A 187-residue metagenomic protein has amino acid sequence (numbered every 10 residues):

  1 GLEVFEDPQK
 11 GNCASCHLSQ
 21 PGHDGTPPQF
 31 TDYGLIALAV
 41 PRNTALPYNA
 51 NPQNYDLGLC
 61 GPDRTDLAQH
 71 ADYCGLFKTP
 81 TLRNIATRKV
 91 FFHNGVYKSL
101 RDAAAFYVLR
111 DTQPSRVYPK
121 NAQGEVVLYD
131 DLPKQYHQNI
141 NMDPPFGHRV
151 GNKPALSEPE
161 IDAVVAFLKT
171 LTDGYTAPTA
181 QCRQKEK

Functional and structural regions predicted by a protein language model:
L2-K120, T179-K187: Short glycine/threonine-rich turn/loop motifs
Q29-D32, V90-F91, V117, L128 (+5 more regions): Intrinsic disorder/low-structure terminal segments
T31, Y55, P62-T65, G124 (+3 more regions): Intrinsic disorder/low-complexity signal
R42, Q53-Y55, L59, H137-P144 (+1 more regions): Flexible coil segments in periplasmic/lumen-exposed cytochrome c-class electron-transfer proteins
H70, N84-I85, A122, Y129 (+3 more regions): Short linear sequence motifs
F92-K98, R149-L156: Short, exposed beta-strand "edge-strand" segments with a Pro/Gly-rich flavor and a Y/T-containing core
D102, L109-K153: An amphipathic alpha-helical core segment
